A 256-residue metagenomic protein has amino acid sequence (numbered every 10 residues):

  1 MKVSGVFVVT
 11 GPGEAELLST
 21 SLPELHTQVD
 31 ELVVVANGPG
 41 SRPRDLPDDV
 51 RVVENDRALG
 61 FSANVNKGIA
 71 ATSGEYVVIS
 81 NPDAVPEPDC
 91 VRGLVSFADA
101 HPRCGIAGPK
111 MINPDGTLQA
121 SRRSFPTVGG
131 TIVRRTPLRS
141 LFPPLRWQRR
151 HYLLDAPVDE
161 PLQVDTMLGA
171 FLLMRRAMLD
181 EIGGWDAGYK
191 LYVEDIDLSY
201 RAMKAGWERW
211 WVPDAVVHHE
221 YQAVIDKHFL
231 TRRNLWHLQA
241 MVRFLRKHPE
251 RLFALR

Functional and structural regions predicted by a protein language model:
M1-P23: N-proximal low-complexity "stem/linker" segments adjacent to membrane-targeting elements
P23, V29-G40, R51-N55: Short beta-strand/loop segment that forms part of the nucleotide-sugar
N55-T72: Glycine-rich, basic loop-to-helix element that forms the pyrophosphate-binding segment of sugar-nucleotide handling
V77: Short aromatic/hydrophobic "clamp" motif used to bind/position activated sugar donors
V85-S121: Conserved donor NDP-sugar-binding/catalytic core segment of glycosyltransferases
I112, V193-R256: Active-site-adjacent helix/loop segment of glycosyltransferases that harbors family-specific signature motifs
P126-V164: Short, flexible, basic/aromatic active-site loop/helix in glycosyltransferases
P157-D159, D165-G184, G188-V216: A short, conserved alpha-helix in the catalytic core of glycosyltransferases
